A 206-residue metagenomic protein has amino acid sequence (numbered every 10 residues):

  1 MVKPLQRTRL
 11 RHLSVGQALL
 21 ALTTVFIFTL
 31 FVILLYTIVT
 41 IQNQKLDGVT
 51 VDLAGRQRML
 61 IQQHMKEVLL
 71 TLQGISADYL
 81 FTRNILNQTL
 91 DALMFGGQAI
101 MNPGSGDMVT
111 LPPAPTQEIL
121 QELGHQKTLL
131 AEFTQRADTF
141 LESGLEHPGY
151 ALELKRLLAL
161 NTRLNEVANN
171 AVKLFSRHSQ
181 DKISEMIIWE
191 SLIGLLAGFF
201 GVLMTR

Functional and structural regions predicted by a protein language model:
M1-L13: Short, Lys/Arg-rich, polar N-terminal cytosolic tail immediately upstream of the first transmembrane signal-anchor
R9, V32-K45, D138-P148: Short, charged/polar, low-complexity loop and linker segments that flank or interrupt alpha-helical bundles
L13-T40, S191-T205: Extreme N-terminal signal-anchor transmembrane helix of membrane signaling/transducer proteins, especially in bacteria
T40-M65, S76-N87, A151, K182: Juxtamembrane membrane-water interface segments immediately C-terminal to a transmembrane helix
D47-I75, G97, N161, A168-A171 (+1 more regions): N-terminal alpha-helical signal peptides/signal-anchor transmembrane segments
G48, S179-F200: Interfacial "cap-and-anchor" motif at the non-cytosolic start of specific transmembrane alpha-helices
V51, L60, L120-S184: Extracytoplasmic
L80-Y150: Heptad-repeat alpha-helical coiled-coil/4-helix-bundle sensor or tether segments in soluble regions
